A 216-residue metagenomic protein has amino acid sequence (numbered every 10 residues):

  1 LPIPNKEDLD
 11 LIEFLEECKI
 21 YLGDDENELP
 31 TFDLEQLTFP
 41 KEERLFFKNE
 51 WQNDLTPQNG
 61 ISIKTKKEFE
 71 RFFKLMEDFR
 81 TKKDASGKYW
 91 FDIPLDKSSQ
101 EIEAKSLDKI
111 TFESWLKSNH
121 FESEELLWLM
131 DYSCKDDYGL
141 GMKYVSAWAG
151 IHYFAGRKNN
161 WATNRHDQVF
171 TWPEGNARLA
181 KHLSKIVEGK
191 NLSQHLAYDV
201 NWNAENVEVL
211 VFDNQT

Functional and structural regions predicted by a protein language model:
L1-F91: N-terminal glycine-rich phosphate/pyrophosphate-binding loop and immediately adjacent elements
L1-I3, S193, V211: Hydrophobic residues in beta-strands and at strand termini
L9-L11, G23, N53-L55, G60 (+4 more regions): Residues in flexible loops and secondary-structure boundaries
K48, F212-N214: Short strand-coil-strand connectors
D84-D199, N203-V207, N214-Q215: Active-site/ligand-binding neighborhood in enzyme catalytic cores
